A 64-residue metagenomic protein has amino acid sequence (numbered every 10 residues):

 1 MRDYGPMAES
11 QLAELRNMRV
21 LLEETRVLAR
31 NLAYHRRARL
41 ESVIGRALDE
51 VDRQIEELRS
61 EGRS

Functional and structural regions predicted by a protein language model:
M1-D3: Short, charge-rich amphipathic alpha-helices with coiled-coil/heptad character
G5-E9: Short helix-onset patch at the extreme N-terminus, typifying the N->h transition of secretory signal peptides
S10-S64: Short, charge-rich amphipathic interface segments used for partner binding and complex assembly
